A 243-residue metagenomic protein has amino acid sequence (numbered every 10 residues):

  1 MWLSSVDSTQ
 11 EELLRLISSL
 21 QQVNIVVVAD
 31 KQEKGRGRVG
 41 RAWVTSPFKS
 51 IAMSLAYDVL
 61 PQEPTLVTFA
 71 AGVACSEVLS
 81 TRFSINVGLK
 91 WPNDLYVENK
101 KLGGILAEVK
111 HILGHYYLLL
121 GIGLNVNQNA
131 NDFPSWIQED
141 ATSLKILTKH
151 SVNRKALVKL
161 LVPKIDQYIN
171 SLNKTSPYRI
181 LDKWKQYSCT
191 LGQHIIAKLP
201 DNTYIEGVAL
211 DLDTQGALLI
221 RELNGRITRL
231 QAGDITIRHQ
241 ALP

Functional and structural regions predicted by a protein language model:
M1-T81, I85, G103, I227-T228 (+1 more regions): N-terminal lobe of the biotin/lipoate ligase/transferase fold
Q21-Q22, F48, K90, G114 (+1 more regions): A generic fold-level signal
P61-Q62, F69-V87, V97-P243: Long, positively charged amphipathic alpha-helical accessory segments at protein N-termini or as interdomain linkers
D94: Conserved active-site carboxylates
